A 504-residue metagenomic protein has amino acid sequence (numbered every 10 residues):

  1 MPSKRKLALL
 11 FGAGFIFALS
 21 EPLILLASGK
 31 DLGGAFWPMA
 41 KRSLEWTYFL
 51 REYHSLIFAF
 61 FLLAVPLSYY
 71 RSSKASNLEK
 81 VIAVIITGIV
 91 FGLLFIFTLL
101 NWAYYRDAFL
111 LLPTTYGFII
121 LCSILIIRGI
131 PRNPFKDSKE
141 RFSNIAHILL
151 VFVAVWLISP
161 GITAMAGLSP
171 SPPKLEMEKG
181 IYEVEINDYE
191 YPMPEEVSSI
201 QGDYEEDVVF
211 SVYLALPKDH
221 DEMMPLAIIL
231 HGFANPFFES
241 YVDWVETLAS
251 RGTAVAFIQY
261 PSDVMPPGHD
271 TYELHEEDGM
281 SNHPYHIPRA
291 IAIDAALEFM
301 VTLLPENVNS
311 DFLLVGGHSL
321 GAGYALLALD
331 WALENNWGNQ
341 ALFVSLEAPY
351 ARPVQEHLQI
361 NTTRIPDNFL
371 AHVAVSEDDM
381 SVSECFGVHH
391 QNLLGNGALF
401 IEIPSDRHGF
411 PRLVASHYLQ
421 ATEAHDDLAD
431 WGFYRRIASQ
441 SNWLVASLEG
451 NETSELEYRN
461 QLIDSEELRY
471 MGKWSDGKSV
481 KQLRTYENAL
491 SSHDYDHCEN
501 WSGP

Functional and structural regions predicted by a protein language model:
P22-K41, Y69-S72, L94-A108: Juxtamembrane "helix-exit" motif on the non-cytosolic side of transmembrane helices
L112-V153: Cytosolic-side transmembrane helix boundary signature
H147-F152, P160-E222: N-terminal cap/lid segment of alpha/beta-hydrolase-fold proteins
M223-G232, E246: Short beta-strand element of the alpha/beta-hydrolase
E239-F257: Short amphipathic alpha-helix adjacent to the substrate-entry channel of hydrolases
H275-E306, V315, L327: Alpha/beta-hydrolase active-site loop
G338-P411: The feature captures the conserved acid-bearing segment of alpha/beta-hydrolase catalytic domains
N396-P504: C-terminal catalytic histidine-bearing segment of alpha/beta-hydrolase fold enzymes
